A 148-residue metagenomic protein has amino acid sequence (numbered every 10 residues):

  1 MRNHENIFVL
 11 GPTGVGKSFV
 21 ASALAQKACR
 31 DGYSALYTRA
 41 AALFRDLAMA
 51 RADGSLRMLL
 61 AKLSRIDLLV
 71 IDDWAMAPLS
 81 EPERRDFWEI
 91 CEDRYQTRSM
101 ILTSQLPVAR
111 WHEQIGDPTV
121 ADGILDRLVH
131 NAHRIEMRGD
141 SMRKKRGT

Functional and structural regions predicted by a protein language model:
M1-R2, R110: A noncatalytic interaction/capping subdomain that flanks phosphate/NTP-handling catalytic cores
R2-I7, P12: Pre-Walker A (Motif I) flank of P-loop NTPase domains
N6-F8, S18, L68: Residue-level preference for the first positions of well-ordered beta-strands
L10-Y33: Walker A/P-loop
Y33-T38, A42-I66, W74-T148: Replace "adjacent to P-loop NTPase cores in ATP/GTP-dependent enzymes" with "adjacent to NTP-binding cores
